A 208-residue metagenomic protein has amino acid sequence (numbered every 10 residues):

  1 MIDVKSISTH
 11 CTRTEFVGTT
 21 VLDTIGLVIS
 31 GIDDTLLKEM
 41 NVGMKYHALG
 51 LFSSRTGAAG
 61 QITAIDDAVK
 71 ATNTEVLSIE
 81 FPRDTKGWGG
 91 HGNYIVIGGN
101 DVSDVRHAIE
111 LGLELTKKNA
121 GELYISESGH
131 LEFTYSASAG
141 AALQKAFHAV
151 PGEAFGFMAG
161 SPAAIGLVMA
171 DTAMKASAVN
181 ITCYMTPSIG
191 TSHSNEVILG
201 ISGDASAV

Functional and structural regions predicted by a protein language model:
I2-G90, N100-E196, G200-V208: Long, contiguous binding/interaction regions
G92-Y94: Short glycine-rich loop/turn motifs
